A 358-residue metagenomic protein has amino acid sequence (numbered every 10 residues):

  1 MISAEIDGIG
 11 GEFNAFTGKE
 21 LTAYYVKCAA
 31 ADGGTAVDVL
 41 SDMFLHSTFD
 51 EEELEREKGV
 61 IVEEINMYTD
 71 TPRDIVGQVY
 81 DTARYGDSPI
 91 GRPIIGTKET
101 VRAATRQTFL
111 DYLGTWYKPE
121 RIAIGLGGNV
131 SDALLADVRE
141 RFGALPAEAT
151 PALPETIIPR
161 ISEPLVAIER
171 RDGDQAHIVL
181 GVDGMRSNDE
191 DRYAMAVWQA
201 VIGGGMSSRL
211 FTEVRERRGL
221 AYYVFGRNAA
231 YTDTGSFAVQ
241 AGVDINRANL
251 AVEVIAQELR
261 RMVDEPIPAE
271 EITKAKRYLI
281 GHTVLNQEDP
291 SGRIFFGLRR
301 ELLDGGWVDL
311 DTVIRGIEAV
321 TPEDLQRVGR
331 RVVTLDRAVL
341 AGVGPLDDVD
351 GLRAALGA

Functional and structural regions predicted by a protein language model:
M1-P151, I157-P159, I168-E169, G173-I178 (+3 more regions): Charge-rich, well-structured scaffold segments of protease-associated domains
T156, F211-T212: Phosphate-proximal small/polar/acidic motifs at interfaces that engage nucleotide phosphates, polyphosphates
S162: An internal, acidic/charged active-site-proximal segment that coordinates divalent cations and/or engages
L165: Active-site glycine/GP-rich loop and adjacent strand/helix microenvironment that borders small-molecule binding pockets
S187, A194-G204, L210: A conserved active-site cap/scaffold subdomain adjacent to cofactor or substrate pockets
